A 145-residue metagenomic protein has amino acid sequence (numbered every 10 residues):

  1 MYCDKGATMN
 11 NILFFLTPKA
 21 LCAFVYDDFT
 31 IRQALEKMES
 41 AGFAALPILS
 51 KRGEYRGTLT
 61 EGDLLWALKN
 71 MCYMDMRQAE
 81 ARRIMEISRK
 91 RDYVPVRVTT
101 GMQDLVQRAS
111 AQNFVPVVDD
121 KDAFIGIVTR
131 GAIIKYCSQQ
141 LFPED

Functional and structural regions predicted by a protein language model:
M1-T8: Short, Lys/Arg-enriched N-terminal segments with co-localized hydrophobic residues within the first ~10-30 amino acids
M9-C22, A79-D92: Bateman (tandem CBS) regulatory domains
L16-T17, E39, K69, S88-R89 (+1 more regions): Alpha-helix boundary recognition
F24-F43, L49, V94-Q112, V118-D120 (+1 more regions): The conserved cystathionine-beta-synthase
A34, T60, L64, E80 (+1 more regions): Amphipathic alpha-helical interface surfaces
M38-A41, L46-D63, A109, V117-A132: A glycine-centered beta-loop-beta connector
D63-A79, I133-D145: A short, polar/charged loop-to-alpha-helix boundary motif
